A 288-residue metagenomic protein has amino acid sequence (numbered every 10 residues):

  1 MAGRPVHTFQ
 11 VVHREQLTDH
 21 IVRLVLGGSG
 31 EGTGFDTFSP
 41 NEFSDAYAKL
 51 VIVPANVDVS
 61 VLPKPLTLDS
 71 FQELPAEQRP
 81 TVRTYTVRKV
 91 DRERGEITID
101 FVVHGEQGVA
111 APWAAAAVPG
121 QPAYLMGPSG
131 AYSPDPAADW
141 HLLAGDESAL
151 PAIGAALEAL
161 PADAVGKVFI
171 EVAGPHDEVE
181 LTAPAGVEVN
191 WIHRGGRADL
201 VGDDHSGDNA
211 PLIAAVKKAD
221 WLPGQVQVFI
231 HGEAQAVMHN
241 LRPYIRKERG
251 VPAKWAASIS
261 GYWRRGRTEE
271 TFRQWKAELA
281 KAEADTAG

Functional and structural regions predicted by a protein language model:
M1-G288: Extended, composition-driven regions rather than compact fold-specific motifs
